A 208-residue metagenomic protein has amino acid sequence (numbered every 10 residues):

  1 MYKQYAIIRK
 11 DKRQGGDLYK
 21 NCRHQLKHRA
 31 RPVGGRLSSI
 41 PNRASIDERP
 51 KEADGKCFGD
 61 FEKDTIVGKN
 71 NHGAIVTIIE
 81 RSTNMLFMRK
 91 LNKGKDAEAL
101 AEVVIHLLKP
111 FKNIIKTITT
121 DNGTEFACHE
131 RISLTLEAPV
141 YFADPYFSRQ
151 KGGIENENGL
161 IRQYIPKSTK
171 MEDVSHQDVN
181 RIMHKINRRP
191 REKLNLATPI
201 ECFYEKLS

Functional and structural regions predicted by a protein language model:
M1-A53: Basic, flexible linker segments flanking DNA-binding modules in nucleic acid-interacting mobile-element proteins
A44-I46, G59-F61, T77, H106: Long, charged, low-complexity intrinsically disordered regions
E52-G55, G59, S168-T169: Glycine-centered loop/turn motifs
F58-G68: Two-metal-ion RNase H-like nuclease active-site motif
I66, N71-F87: Short conserved beta-strand segments at catalytic cores or DNA/RNA-binding microdomains of nucleic-acid binding
G68-N71, M88-F111: Active-site beta-loop-alpha junctions of metal-dependent nucleic acid enzymes, especially the RNase H-like/DDE
K109, S133-S208: Charged alpha-helix within mobile-element recombinases
N113-C128: Acidic/histidine-rich, metal-coordinating catalytic segments
